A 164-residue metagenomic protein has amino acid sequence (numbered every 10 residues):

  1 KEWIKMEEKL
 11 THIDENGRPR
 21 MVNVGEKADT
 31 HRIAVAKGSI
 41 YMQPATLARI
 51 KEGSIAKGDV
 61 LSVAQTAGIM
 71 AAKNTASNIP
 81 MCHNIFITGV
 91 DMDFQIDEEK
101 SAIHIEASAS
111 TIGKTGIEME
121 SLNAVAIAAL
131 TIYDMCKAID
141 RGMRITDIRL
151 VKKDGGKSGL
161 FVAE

Functional and structural regions predicted by a protein language model:
M6-L61, T66-H83, G89-E164: C-terminal binding/interaction regions
